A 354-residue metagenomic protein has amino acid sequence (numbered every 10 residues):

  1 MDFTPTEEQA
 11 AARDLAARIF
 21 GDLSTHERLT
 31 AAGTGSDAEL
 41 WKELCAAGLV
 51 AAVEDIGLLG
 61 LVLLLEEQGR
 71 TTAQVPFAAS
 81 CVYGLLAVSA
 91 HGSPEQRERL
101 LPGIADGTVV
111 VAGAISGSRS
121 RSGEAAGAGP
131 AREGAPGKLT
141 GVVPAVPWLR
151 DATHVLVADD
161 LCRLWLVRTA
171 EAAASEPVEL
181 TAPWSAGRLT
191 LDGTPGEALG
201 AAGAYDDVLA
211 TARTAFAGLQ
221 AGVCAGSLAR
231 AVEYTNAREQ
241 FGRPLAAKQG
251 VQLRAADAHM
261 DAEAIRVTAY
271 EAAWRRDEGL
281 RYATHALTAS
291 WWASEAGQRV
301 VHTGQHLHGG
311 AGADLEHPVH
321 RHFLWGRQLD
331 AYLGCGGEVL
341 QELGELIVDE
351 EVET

Functional and structural regions predicted by a protein language model:
M1-T71, G107, R213-T354: Alpha-helical interface subdomain recognition
D22, A90, L100-G103, S118: Amphipathic alpha-helical regulatory segments at dimerization interfaces that relay allosteric signals between sensory
R28, A90-Q96, R163, A225: Short helix-capping/linker segments at secondary-structure and domain boundaries
C45, A90, A114, K138 (+3 more regions): Short conserved micro-motifs on helix faces and helix-strand junctions that flank and scaffold key functional residues
L58-V62, C81, R97: Amphipathic alpha-helical segments in well-structured domains
V75-P94: N-terminal glycine-rich flavin-associated loop
V88, G103, V208, R275-R276: Hydrophobic side-chain positions on well-ordered alpha-helices, corresponding to helix-helix packing/interface faces
P102-A229, E233, T354: FAD-binding core of flavoproteins
